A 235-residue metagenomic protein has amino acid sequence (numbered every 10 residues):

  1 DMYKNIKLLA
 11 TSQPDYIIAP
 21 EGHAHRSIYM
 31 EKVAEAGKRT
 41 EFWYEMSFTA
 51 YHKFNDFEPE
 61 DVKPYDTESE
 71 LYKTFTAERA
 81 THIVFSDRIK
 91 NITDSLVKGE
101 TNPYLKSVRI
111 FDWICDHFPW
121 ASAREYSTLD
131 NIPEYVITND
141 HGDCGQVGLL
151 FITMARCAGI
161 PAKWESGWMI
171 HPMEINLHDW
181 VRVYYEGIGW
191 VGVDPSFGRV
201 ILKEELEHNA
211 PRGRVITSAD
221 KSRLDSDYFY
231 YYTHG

Functional and structural regions predicted by a protein language model:
D1-F54: Intrinsically disordered, low-complexity N-terminal segments that are enriched in acidic
G22, A36-A121, T128-T138: Acidic low-complexity segments
T49-Y51, H117-W120, H141-C144, M169-P172 (+1 more regions): Solvent-exposed loop/turn segments at secondary-structure junctions within structured extracellular/periplasmic domains
P103-I110, D140-A155: Active-site nucleophilic cysteine motif
D116-A123, T153, C157: Conserved helix-loop functional segments at active or binding sites
R124, N131-E134, T138-V147, E174: Catalytic cores of extracellular degradative/oxidative enzymes
S127-T128, W168: Residue-level "edge-of-site" marker
Q146-G235: Hydrophobic/aromatic-rich core segments of domains that either
